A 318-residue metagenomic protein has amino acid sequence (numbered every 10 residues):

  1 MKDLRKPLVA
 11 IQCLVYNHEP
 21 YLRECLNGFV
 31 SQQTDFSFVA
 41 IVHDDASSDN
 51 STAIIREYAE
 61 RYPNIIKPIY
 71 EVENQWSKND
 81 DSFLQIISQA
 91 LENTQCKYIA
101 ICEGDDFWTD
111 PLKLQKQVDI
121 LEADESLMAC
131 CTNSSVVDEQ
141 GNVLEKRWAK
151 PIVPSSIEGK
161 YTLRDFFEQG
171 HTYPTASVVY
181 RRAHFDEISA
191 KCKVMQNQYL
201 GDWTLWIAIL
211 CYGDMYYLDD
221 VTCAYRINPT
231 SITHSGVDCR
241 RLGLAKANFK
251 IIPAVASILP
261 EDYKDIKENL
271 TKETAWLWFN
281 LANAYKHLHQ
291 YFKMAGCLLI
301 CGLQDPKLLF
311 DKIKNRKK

Functional and structural regions predicted by a protein language model:
R23, D49-Y58: Acidic helix N-cap motif at the loop->helix transition within catalytic regions of sugar-transfer enzymes
N27-S37: Short, acidic, metal-binding catalytic loop of nucleotide-sugar glycosyltransferases
D44-A53, E73-N74, E103: A conserved acidic beta->alpha catalytic loop
V72-T94, K116: Glycine-rich, basic loop-to-helix element that forms the pyrophosphate-binding segment of sugar-nucleotide handling
E92, T132, P151-D238: Conserved nucleotide-sugar donor-binding catalytic segment
I99: Short aromatic/hydrophobic "clamp" motif used to bind/position activated sugar donors
L112-K146: Conserved donor NDP-sugar-binding/catalytic core segment of glycosyltransferases
P154-S155, Y161, Q198, V221-P229 (+2 more regions): Catalytic core of nucleotide-sugar-dependent glycosyltransferases
